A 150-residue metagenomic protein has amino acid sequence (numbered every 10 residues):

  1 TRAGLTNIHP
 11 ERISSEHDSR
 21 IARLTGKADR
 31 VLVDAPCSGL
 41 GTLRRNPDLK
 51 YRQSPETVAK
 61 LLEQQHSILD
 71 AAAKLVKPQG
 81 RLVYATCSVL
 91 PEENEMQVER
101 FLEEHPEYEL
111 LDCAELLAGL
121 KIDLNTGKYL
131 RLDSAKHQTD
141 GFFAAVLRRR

Functional and structural regions predicted by a protein language model:
T1-R150: S-adenosylmethionine
